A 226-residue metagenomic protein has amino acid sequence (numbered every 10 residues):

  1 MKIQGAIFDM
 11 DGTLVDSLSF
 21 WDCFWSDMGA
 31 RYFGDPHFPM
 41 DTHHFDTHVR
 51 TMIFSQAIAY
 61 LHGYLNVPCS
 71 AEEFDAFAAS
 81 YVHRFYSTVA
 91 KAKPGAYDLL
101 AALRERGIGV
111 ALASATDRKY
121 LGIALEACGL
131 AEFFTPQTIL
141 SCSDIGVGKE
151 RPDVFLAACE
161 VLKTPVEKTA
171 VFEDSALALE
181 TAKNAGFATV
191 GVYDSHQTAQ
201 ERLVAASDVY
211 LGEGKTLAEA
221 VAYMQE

Functional and structural regions predicted by a protein language model:
M1-Q4, A101, D117-E226: Asp-based, Mg2+/Mn2+-dependent phosphohydrolase catalytic module
K2-R106: N-terminal helical cap/lid subdomain that shapes the substrate entry/recognition surface in HAD-like hydrolases
T13, S114-T116: Conserved phosphate-coupling serine/threonine residues in phosphotransfer and NTP-handling enzymes
A92, A113, V147: Residue-level marker of regulatory loop/turn positions in helix-turn-helix DNA-binding domains and in histidine
